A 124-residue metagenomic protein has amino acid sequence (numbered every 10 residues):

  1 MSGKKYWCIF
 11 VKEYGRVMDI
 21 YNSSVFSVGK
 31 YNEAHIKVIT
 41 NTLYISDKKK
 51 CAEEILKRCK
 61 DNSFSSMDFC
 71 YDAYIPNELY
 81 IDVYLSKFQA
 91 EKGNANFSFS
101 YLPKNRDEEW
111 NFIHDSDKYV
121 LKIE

Functional and structural regions predicted by a protein language model:
M1-K60: N-terminal export/targeting and maturation segments
G3, D68-E124: Polar/charged, Gly/Pro-rich intrinsically disordered segments
H35-A95: Mature extracytoplasmic domains of secretory-pathway proteins
